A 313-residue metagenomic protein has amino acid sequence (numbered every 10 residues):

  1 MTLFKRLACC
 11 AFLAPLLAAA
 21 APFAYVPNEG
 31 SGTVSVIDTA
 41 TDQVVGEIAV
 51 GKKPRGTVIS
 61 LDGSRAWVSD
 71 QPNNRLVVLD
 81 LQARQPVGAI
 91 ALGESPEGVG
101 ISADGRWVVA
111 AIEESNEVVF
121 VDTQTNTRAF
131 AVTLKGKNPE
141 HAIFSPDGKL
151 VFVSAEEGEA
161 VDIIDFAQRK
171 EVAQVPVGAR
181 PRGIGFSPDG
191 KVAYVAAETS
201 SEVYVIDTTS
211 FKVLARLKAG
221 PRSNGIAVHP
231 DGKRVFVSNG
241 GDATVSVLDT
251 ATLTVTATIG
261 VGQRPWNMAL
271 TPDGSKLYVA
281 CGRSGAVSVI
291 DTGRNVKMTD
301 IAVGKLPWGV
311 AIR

Functional and structural regions predicted by a protein language model:
M1-A11: Bacterial N-terminal signal peptides that target proteins for export
A11-R313: Predominantly soluble domains enriched in secretory-pathway, periplasmic, or organellar proteins
